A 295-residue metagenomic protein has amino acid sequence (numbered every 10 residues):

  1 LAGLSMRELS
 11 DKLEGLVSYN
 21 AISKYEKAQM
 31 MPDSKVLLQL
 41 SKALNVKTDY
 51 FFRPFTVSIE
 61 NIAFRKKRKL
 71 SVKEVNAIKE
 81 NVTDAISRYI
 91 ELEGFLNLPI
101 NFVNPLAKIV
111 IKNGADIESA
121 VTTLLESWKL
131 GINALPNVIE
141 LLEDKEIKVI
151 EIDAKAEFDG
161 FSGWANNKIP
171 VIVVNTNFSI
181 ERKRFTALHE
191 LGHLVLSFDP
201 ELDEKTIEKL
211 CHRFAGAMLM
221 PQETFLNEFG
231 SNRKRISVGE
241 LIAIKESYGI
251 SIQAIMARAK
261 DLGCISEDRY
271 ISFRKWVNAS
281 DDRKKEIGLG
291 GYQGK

Functional and structural regions predicted by a protein language model:
L1-K295: Active-site hotspot residues in diverse enzymes, especially metal/ion-binding acidic/histidine motifs
